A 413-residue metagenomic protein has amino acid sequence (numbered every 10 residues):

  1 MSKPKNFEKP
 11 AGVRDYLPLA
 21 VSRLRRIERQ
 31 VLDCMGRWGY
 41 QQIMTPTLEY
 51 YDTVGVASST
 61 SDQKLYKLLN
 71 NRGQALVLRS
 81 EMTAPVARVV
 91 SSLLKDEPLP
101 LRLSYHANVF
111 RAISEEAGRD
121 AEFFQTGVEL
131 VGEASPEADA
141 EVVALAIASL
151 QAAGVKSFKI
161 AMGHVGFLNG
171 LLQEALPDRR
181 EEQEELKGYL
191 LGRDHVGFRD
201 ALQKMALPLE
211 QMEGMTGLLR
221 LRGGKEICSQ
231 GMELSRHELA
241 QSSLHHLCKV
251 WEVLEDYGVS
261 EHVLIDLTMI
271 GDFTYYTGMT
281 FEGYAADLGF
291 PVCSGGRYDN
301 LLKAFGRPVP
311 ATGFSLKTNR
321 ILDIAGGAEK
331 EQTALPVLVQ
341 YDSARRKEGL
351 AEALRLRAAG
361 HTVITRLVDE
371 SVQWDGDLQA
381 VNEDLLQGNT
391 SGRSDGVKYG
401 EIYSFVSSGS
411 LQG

Functional and structural regions predicted by a protein language model:
M1-A84, S92, A140, A161: TRNA-binding/sensing appendages of the translation machinery
K3, P98-L99: Phosphate/dinucleotide-binding and metal-coordinating scaffold of catalytic cores in nucleotide-dependent enzymes
A20-V21, R26-W38, E49-D52, T83-D96 (+2 more regions): Positively charged, Gly/Ser-enriched RNA/tRNA-binding surfaces
K64-N70, P177-D200, V259: Acidic, His- and aromatic-enriched active-site or binding-groove loops in soluble protein domains that engage sugars
K67-R79, G188-Y189, Y399-G413: Short, basic, helix/turn surface patches
D120-T126, M162-G170: Short, conserved phosphate-binding/catalytic loop or strand-edge motifs used in phosphoryl-/nucleotidyl-transfer
L145-A152, G166-A175: Hydrophobic mid-domain F-helix/FG-region of cytochrome P450s
S157-L168, L264-T268: Short, surface-exposed recognition loops or helix-turn segments adjacent to catalytic cores
